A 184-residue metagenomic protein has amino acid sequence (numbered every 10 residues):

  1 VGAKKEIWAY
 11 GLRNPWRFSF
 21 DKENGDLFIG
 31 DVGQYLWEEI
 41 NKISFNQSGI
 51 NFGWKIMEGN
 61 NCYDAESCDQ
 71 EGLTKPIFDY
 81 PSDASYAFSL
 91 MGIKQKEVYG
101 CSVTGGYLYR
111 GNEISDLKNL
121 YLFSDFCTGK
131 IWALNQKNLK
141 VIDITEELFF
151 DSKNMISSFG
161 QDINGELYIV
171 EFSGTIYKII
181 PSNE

Functional and structural regions predicted by a protein language model:
V1-I142, S182: Beta-propeller domain segments
L12, K140-I163: Conserved blade-ending motifs and adjacent loop-strand segments that build the rim/top face of beta-propeller domains
D26, G105, E147, E166-Y168: A general secondary-structure boundary signal
S158-E184: Blade-level signature of beta-propeller repeat domains, shared across WD40, Kelch, NHL, RCC1 and BNR/Asp-box propellers
